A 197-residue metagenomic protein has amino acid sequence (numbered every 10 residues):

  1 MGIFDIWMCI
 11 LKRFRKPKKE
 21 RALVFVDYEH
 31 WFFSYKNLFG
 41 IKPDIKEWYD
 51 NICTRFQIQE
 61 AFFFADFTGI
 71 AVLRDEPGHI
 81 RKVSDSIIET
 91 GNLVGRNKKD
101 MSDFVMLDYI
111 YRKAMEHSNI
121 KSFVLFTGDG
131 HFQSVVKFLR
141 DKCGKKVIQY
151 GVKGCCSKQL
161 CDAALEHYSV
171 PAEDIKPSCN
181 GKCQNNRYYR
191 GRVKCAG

Functional and structural regions predicted by a protein language model:
G2-F104, C143-V147, G151-K153: Domain-level signal for Mg2+-assisted phosphodiester chemistry and nucleotide/NA-binding surfaces in nucleic-acid
I3, I10-F14, R187-G197: Low-complexity, prion-like intrinsically disordered regions of RNA granule-associated mRNA regulation factors, enriched
G69-A196: Nuclease catalytic cores that cleave nucleic-acid phosphodiester bonds, predominantly acidic two-metal-ion
